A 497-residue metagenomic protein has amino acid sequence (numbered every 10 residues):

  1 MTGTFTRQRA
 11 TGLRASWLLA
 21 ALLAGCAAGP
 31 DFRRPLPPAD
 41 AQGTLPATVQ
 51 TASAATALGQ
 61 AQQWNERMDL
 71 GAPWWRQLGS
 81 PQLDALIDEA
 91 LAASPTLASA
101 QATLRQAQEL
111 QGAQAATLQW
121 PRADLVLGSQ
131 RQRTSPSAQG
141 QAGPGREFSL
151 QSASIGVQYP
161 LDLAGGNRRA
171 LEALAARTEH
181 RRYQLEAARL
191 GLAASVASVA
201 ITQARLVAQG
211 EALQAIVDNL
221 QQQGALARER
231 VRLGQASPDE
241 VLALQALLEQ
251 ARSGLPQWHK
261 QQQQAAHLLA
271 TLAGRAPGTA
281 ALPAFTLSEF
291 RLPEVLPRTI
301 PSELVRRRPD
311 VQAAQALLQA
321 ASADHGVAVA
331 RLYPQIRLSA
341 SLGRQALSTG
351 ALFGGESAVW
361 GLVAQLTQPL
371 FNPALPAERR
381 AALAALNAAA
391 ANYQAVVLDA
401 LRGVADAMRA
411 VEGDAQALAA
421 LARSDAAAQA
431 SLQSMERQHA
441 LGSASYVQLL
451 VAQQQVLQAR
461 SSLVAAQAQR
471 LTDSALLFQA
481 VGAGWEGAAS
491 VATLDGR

Functional and structural regions predicted by a protein language model:
M1-C26: Sec-dependent bacterial lipoprotein signal peptides
C26-Q50, E89-D162, K260-A281, L292-A377 (+3 more regions): A small-residue-enriched
L45-E89: Post-signal-peptide N-terminal segment of Sec-exported extracytoplasmic proteins
Q63-M68, A72, R76, L91-A93 (+7 more regions): Amphipathic alpha-helical coiled-coil scaffold segments and their short linker/junction regions
L83-A85, L150-S152, S198, A243 (+1 more regions): Transmembrane beta-barrel architecture of outer-membrane proteins
A98-S99, L161-R189, D239, A243 (+5 more regions): Sec/SRP-type N-terminal targeting helices
N167, A176, Y183-I300, A410 (+4 more regions): Periplasmic alpha-helical coiled-coil/stalk elements that build and connect Gram-negative outer-membrane
P277, F290-L292, L441, S462-R497: Acidic, low-complexity, intrinsically disordered peripheral segments
